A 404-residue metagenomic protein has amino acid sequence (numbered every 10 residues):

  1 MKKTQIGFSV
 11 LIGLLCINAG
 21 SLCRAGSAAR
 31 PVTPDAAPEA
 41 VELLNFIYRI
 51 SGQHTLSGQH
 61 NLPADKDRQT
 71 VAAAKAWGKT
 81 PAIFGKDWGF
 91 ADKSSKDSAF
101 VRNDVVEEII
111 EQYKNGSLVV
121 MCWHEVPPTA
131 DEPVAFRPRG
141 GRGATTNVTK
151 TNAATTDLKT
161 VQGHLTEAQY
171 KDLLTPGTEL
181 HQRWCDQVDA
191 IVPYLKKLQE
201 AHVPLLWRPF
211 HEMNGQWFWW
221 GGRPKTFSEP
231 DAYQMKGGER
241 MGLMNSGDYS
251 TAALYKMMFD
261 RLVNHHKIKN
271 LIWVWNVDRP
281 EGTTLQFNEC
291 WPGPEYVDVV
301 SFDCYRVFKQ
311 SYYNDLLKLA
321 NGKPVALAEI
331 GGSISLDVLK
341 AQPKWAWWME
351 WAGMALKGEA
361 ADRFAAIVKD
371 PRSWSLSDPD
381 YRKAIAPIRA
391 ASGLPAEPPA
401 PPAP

Functional and structural regions predicted by a protein language model:
S9-S21: Bacterial N-terminal signal peptides
G26-R102, P387-P402: N-terminal module-boundary/linker segments of secreted carbohydrate-active enzymes
E42, D65-K75, N103-E107, P193 (+3 more regions): Alpha-helical scaffolding within the catalytic cores of extracellular/periplasmic polymer-degrading hydrolases
G52-T55, K79-A82, K114-V119, E200-L206 (+4 more regions): Loop/turn elements at helix/coil->beta-strand transitions in domains of secreted/extracellular proteins
T55-N61, K323-A403: Substrate-binding cleft of secreted/luminal carbohydrate-active enzymes
G58-H60, R208-F210, Y255-L285, K323-G332: Aromatic-lined carbohydrate-recognition surfaces of secreted/lumenal glycan-active proteins
F84-K86, F287-F308, W351: Aromatic- and acid-rich polysaccharide-binding/catalytic face of secreted or lumenal carbohydrate-active enzymes
S94-N264, I268: Substrate-binding cleft of extracellular glycoside hydrolase catalytic domains
